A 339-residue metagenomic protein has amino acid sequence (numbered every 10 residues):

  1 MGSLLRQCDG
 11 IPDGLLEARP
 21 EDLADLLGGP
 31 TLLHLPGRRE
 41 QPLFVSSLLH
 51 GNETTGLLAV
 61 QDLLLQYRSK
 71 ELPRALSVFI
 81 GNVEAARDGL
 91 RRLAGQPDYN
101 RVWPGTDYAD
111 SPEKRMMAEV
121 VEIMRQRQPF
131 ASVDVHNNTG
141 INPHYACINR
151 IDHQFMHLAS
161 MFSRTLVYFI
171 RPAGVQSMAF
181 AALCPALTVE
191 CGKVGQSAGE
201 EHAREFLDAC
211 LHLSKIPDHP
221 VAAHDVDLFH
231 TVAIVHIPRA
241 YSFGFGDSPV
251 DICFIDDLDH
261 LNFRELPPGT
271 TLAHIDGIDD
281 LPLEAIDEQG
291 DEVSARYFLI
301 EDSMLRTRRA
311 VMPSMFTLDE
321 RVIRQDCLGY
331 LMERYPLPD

Functional and structural regions predicted by a protein language model:
M1-D339: Structured catalytic-domain cores with a bias toward divalent-metal coordination
